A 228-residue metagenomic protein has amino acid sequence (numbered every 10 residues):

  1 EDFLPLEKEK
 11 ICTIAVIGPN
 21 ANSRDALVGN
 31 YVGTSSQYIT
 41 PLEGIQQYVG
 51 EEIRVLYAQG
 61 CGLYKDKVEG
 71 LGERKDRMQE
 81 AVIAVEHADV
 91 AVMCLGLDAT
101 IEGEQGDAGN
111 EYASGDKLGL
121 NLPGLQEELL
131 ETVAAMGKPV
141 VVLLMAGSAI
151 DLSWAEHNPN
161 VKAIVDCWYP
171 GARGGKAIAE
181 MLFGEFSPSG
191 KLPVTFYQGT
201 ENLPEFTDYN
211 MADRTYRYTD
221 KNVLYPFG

Functional and structural regions predicted by a protein language model:
E1-G29, G33-L42, Q46-E51, L56-A58 (+3 more regions): Secreted, periplasmic, or luminal enzymes acting at the cell surface/secretory milieu
A58-P139, L143-P159: Hydrophobic helix-and-loop "lid/oligomerization" segment in the mid-to-C-terminal part of catalytic domains
